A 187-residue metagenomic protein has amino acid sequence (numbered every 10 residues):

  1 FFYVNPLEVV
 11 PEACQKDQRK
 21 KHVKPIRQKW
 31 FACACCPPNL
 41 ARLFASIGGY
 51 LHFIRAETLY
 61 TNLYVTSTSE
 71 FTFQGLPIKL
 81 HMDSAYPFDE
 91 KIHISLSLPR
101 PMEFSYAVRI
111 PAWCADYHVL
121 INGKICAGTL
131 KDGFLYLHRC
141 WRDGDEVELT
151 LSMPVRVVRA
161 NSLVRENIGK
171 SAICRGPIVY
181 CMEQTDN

Functional and structural regions predicted by a protein language model:
F1, L151-N187: Glycine/proline-rich low-complexity spacer/linker segments in large multi-domain proteins
F1-I110, C114, H118, L130: Aromatic (Trp/Tyr) and acidic
D89-K91, D132-F134, G144-E146, K170: A generic structural signal for beta-strand entry/edge sites
P99-E103, N122-K131, D143, N187: Short, glycine- and charge-enriched coil/turn segments that flank and shape catalytic ligand pockets
F104-A107, L137-S152, R156, E183: C-terminal beta-strand-rich structural cap/linker in extracellular carbohydrate-active enzymes
C114-H138, V157-L163: Solvent-exposed beta-strand/loop surfaces of large extracellular or lumenal domains
